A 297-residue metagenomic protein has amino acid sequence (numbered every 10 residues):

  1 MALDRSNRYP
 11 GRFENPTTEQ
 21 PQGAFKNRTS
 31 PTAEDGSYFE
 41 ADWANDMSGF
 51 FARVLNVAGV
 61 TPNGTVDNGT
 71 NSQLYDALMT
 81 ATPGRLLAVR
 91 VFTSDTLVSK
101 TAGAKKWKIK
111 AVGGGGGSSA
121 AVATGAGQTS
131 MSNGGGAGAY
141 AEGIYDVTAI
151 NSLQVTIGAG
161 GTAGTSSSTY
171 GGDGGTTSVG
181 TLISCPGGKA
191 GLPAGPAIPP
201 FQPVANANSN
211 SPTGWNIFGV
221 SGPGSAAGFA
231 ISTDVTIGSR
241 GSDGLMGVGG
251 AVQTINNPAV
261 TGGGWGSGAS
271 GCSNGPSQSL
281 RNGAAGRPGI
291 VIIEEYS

Functional and structural regions predicted by a protein language model:
M1-F25, S297: Short, intrinsically disordered N-terminal pre-domain segments
P10-F13, T29, Y38-E40, P62: A sequence-level detector for low-complexity, Ser/Thr- and acidic-rich stretches
Q22-S37: The feature captures the short pre-catalytic strand/loop hairpin that immediately precedes and shapes the active-site
Y38-V54: Elongated alpha-helical scaffolds
R53-S94, L192-N206: Glycine-rich, low-complexity segments
G84-A123, G143, N216-V220, G228-G249 (+1 more regions): Beta-rich globular "head" domains
V91-T93, V98-T101, A111-T181, A269-I292: Glycine-rich strand-loop-strand elements at beta-sheet edges
S184-V260: Acidic, glycine-rich loop-and-strand cores that form catalytic or ligand-binding grooves in diverse globular domains
